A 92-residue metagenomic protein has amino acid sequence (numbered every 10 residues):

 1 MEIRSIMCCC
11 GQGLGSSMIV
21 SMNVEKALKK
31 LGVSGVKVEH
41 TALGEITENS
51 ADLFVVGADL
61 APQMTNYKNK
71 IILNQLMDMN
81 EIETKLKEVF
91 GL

Functional and structural regions predicted by a protein language model:
E2-A42: Conserved active-site segments centered on acidic
R4, I72-L92: Ser/Thr/Gly-rich flexible loops in soluble cytosolic domains mediating phosphotransfer, phosphorylation
L14-M18, E48, M79-N80: Loop/helix-junction capping segments adjacent to catalytic residues or to phosphate/diphosphate-binding pockets
V20-M22, N66-N69, T84: Short amphipathic alpha-helical segments
H40, V56, I71-N74: Structural signal for conserved beta-strand scaffold positions within catalytic alpha/beta enzyme cores
A42-L43, V55-P62: Short, polar loop motifs at secondary-structure junctions
T47-N49, L60-N69: Short loop/helix-cap segments at secondary-structure boundaries that form the rim of catalytic
D52: Conserved acidic residues
